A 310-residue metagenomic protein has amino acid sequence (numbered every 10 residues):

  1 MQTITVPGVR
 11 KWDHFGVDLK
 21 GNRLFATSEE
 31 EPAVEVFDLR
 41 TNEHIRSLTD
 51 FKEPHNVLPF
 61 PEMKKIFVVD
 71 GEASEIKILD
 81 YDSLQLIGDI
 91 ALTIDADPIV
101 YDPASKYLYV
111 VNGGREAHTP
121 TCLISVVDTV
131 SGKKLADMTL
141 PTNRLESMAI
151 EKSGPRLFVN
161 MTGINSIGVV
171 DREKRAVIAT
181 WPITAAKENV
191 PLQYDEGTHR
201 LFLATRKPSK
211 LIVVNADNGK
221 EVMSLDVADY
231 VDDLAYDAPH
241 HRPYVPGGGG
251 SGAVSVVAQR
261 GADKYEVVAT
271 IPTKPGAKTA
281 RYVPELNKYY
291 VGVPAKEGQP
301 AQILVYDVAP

Functional and structural regions predicted by a protein language model:
M1-P310: Predominantly soluble domains enriched in secretory-pathway, periplasmic, or organellar proteins
